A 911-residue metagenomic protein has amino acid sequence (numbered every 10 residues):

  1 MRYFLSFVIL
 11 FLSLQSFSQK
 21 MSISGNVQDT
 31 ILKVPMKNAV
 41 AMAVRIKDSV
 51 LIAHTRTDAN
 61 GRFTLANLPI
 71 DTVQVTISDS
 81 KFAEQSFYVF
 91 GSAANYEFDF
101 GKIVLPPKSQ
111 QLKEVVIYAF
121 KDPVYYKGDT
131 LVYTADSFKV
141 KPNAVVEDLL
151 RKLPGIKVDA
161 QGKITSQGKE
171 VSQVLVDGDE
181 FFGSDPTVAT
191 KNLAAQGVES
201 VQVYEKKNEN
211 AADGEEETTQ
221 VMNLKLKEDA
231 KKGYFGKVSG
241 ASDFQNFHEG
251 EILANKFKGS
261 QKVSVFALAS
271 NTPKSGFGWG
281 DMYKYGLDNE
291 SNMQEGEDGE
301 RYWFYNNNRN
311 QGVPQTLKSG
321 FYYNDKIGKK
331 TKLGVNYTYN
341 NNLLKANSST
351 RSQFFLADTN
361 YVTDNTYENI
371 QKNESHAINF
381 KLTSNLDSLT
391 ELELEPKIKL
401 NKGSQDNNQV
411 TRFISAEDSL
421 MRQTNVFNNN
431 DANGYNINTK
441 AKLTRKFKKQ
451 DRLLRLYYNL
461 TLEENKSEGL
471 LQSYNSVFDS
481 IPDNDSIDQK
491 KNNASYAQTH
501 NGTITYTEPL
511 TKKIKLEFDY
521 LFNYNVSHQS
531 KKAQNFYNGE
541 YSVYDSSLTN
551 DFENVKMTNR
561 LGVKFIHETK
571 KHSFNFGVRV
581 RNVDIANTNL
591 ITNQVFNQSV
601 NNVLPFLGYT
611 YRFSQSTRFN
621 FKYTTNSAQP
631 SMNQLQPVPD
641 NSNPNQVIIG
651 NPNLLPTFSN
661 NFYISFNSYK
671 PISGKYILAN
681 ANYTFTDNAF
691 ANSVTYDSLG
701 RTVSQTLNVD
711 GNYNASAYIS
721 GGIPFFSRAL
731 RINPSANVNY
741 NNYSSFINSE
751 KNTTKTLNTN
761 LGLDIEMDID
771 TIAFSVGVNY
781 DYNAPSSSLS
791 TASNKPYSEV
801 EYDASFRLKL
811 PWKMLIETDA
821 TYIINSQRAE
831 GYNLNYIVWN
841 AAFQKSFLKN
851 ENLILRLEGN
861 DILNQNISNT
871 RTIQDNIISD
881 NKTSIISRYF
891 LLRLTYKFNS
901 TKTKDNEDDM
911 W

Functional and structural regions predicted by a protein language model:
Q19, T30, M42, N60-R62 (+21 more regions): Membrane-proximal, glycine/serine-rich, low-complexity loop/turn segments characteristic of large bacterial
G25, A41, T57-L65, I103: Glycine-centered loop-to-beta-strand initiation motif
I46-R62: Short, acidic Ser/Thr/Gly-rich low-complexity loop/linker segments typical of extracellular and cell-surface proteins
G214-E215, G276-M282, A346-T363, Q405-M421 (+12 more regions): Outer-membrane beta-barrel translocator domains and adjoining extracellular loop/strand segments of Gram-negative
Q311-V313, I370-K372, N429-N433, N492-Y496 (+9 more regions): Replace "Gram-negative outer membrane beta-barrel proteins" with "bacterial and organellar outer membrane beta-barrel
T366, T499-N501, V543-N550, I649 (+3 more regions): Outer membrane beta-barrel strand-and-loop segments of large Gram-negative receptors, especially TonB-dependent
K515-T617, A792-S793: Signature of Gram-negative outer-membrane beta-barrel scaffolds
G762-N779, N794-T872, N876-W911: Conserved C-terminal beta-signal and adjacent last beta-strands/turns of outer-membrane beta-barrel proteins
